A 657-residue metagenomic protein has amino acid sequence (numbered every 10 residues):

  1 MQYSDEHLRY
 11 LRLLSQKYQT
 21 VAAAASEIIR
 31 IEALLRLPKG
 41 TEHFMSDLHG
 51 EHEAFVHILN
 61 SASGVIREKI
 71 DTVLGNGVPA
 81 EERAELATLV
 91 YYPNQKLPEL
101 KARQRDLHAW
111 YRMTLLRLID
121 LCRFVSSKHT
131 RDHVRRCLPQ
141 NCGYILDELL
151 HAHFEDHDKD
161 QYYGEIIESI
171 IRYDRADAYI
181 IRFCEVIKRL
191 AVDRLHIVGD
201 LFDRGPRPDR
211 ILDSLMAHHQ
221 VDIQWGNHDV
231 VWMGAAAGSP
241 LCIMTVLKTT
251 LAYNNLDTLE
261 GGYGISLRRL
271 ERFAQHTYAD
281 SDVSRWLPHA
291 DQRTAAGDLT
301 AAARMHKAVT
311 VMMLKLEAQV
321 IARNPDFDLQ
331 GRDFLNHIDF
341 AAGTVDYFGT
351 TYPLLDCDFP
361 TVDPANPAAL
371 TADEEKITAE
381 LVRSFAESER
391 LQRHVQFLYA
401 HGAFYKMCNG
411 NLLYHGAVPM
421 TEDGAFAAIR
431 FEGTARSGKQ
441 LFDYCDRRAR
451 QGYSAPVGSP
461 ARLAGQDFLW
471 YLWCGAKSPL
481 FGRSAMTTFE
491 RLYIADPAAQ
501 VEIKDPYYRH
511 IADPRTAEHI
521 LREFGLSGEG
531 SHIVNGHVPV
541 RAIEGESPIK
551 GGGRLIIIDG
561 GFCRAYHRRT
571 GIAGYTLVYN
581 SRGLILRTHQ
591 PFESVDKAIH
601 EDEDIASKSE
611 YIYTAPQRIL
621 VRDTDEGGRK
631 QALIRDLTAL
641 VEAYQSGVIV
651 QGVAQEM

Functional and structural regions predicted by a protein language model:
M1-M657: Feature recognizes metal-dependent phosphohydrolase scaffolds
